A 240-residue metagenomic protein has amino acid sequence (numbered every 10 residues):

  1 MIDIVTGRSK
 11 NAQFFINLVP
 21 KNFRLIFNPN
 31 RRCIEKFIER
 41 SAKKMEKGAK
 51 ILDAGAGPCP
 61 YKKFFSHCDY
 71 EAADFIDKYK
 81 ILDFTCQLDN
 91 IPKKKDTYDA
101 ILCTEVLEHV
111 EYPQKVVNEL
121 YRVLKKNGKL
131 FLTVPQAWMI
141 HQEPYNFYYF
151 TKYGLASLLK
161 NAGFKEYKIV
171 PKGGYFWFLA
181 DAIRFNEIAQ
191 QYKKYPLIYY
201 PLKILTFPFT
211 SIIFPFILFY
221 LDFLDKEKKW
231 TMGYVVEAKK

Functional and structural regions predicted by a protein language model:
M1-D96, A100-L102, V117, E227-Y234: Conserved N-terminal segment of class I S-adenosyl-L-methionine
D3-G7, A12, N17, R24 (+3 more regions): S-adenosyl-L-methionine-dependent methyltransferase catalytic module, highlighting the catalytic core
N28, V106, P144-Y145: A generic secondary-structure micro-motif detector that highlights 1-2 residue hydrophobic/ambivalent hotspots embedded
C59, V106, K172: Flexible loop residues that form catalytic and substrate-binding hotspots at small-molecule/glycan-binding clefts
D74, K239-K240: Residue-level signal for short segments within beta-strands and strand-turn junctions of well-structured beta-sheet
D99-E111: A short SAM/SAH-binding and catalytic strip from SAM-dependent methyltransferases
